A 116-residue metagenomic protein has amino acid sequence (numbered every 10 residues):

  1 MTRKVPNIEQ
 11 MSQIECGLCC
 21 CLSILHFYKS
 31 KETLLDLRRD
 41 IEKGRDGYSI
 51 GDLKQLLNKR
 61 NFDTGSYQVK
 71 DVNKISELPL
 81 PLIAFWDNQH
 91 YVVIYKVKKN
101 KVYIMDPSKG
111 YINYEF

Functional and structural regions predicted by a protein language model:
M1-F116: Conserved active-site-adjacent core of cysteine acyl-enzyme catalytic domains
